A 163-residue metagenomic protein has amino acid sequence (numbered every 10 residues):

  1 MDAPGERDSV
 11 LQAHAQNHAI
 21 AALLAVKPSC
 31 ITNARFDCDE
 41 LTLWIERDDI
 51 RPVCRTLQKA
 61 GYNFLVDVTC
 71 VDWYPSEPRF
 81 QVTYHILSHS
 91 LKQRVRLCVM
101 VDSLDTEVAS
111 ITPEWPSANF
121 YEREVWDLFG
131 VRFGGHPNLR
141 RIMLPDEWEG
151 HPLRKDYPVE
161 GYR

Functional and structural regions predicted by a protein language model:
M1-R163: Terminal low-complexity/charged segments
